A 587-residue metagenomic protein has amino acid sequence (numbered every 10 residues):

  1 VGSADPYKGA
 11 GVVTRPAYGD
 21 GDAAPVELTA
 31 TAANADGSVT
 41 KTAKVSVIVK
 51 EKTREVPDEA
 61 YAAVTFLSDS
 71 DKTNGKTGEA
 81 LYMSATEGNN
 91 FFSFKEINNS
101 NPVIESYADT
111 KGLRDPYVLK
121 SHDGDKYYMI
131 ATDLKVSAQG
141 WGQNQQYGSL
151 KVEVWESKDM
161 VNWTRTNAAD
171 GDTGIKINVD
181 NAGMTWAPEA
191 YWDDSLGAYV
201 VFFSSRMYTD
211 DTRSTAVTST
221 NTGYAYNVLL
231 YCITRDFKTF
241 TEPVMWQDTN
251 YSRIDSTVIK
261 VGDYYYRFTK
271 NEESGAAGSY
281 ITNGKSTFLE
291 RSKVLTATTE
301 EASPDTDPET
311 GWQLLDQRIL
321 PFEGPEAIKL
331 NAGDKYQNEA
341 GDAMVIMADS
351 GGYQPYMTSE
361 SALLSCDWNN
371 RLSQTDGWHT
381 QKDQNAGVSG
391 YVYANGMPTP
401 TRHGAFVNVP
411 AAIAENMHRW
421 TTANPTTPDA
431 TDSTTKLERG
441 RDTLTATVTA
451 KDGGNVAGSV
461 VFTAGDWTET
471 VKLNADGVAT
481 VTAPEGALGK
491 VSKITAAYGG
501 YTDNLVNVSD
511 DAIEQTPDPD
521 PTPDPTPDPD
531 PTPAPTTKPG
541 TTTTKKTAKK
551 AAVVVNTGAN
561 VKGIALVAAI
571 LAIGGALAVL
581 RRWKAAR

Functional and structural regions predicted by a protein language model:
G2-R54: Beta-rich interaction/scaffold domains
G2-T14, R235-D236, W467-A475: Low-complexity "stalk/linker" and mucin-like segments enriched in Ser/Thr/Pro/Ala/Gly
S3-P6, G88-N90, D159, T463-E469: Change "in extracellular beta-sheet-rich domains … of secreted and cell-surface proteins" to "in beta-sheet-rich domains
G19, S46-P425: Carbohydrate-active catalytic/glycan-binding domains of CAZyme proteins, especially the secreted or lumenal ectodomains
V39-K44, I97, T166, E242 (+1 more regions): Extracellular and select intracellular beta-sandwich modules with Ser/Thr-enriched, small-residue motifs on
A423-D520, T532: Solvent-exposed beta-strand/loop surfaces, strongest in extracytoplasmic domains of secreted and cell-surface proteins
K538-L566: Extracellular Ser/Thr-rich, low-complexity/disordered mucin-like segments
L566-R587: C-terminal membrane-anchoring or membrane-association module
